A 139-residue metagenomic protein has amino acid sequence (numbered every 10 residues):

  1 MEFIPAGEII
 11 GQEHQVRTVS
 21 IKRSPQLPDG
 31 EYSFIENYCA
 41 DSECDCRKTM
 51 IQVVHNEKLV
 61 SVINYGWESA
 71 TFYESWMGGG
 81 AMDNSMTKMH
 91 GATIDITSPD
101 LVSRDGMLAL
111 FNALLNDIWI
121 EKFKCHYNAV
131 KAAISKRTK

Functional and structural regions predicted by a protein language model:
M1, R23-P25, D29, A40 (+5 more regions): Residue-level signal for the start and early helices of compact helical domains
M1-D41, K131-A133, T138-K139: N-terminal secretory-pathway/extracellular module detecting exported/lumenal segments and adjacent signal-anchor/first
P5, W67-S69: Generic extreme N-terminus detector
Q15-R17, P25, I51, A70 (+1 more regions): Generic ordered-secondary-structure signal
I21-W67: Amphipathic, interaction-prone secondary-structure segments
S69-K139: Acidic, low-complexity intrinsically disordered segments
